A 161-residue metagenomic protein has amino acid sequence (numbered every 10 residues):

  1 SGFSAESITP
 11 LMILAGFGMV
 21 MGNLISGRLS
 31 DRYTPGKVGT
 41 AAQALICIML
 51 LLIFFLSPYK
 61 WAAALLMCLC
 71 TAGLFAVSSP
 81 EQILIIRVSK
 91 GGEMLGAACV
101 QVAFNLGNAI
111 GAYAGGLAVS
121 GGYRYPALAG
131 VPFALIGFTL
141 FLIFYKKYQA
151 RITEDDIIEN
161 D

Functional and structural regions predicted by a protein language model:
S1, R32, L84-S89, G121: Helix-to-coil boundary motifs at intracellular loop junctions of multi-pass secondary transporters
G2-F17, L95-C99: Loop-to-transmembrane helix entry
I8-L11, V38, G96, Y125-G130: Alpha-helical transmembrane segments of multi-pass secondary-active solute transporters
G16-L24, N108-A109: Residue-level signature of mid-helix packing/kink "hotspots" within the transmembrane helices of 12-pass Major
G22-P35, V119: Helix-to-loop junctions at the C-terminal end of transmembrane segments in multipass secondary transporters
G36-E81: C-terminal transmembrane helical hairpin of 12-TM major facilitator-type secondary transporters
V88-Y123, G130: A late C-terminal transmembrane helix in Major Facilitator Superfamily
V131-D161: Multi-pass alpha-helical transporter architecture, strongest for 12-TM Major Facilitator/SLC carriers used
